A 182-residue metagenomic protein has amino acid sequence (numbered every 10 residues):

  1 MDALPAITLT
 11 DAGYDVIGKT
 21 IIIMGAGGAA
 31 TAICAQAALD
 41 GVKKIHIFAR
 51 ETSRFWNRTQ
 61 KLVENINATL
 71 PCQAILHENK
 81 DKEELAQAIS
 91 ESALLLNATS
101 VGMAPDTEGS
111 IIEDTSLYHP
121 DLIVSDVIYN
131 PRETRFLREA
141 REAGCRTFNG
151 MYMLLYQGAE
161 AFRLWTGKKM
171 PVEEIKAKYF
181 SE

Functional and structural regions predicted by a protein language model:
M1, P5-A6, G18-A38: Glycine-rich adenosine-cofactor-binding loop
L9, I123, V127-E182: Adenosine-phosphate binding glycine-rich loop
Y14-T20, Y118-P120: Short helix-loop-beta connector
I21-I23, I47, D126: Hydrophobic Val/Ile/Leu positions in short beta-strands of Rossmann-like dinucleotide-binding domains
A38-K44, E142-R146: Conserved S-adenosyl-L-methionine
D40-L70: NAD(P)-binding Rossmann-fold cofactor-contacting core
C72-T147: Rossmann-like adenosine-cofactor binding region
